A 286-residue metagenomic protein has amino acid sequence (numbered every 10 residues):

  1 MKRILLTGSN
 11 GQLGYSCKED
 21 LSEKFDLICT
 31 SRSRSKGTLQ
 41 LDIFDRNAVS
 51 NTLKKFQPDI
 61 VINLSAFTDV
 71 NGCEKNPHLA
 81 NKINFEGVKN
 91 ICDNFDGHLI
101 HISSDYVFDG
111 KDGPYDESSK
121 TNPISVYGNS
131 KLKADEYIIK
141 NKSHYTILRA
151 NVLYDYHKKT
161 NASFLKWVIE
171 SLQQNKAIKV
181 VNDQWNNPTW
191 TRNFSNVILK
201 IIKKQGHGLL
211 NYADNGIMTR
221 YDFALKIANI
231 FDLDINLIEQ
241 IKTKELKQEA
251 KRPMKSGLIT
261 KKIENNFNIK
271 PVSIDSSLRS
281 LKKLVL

Functional and structural regions predicted by a protein language model:
K2-E23: N-terminal Rossmann NAD(P)H-binding glycine-rich loop of SDR-like oxidoreductase domains
R32-N47: Rossmann-fold cofactor-recognition segment
I43-I83: NAD(P)H-binding glycine-rich loop region in Rossmannoid oxidoreductase-like domains and their noncatalytic homologs
K75-I100, D135: NAD(P)-cofactor binding segment of oxidoreductase domains
K82, E86-G87, V107-L148, V152-Y154: Catalytic helix-loop patch of NAD(P)-dependent Rossmann-fold dehydrogenases
E136-N186, N193, L199: NAD(P)-dependent short-chain dehydrogenase/reductase
V197, K204-E249, M254-K255: Mid/C-terminal beta-alpha module of Rossmann-like enzyme folds, strongest in SDR-family dehydrogenases/epimerases
T219-L225, K242-L281, V285-L286: Conserved C-terminal active-site "lid" loop/helix of NAD(P)H-dependent oxidoreductases that clamps the redox cofactor
